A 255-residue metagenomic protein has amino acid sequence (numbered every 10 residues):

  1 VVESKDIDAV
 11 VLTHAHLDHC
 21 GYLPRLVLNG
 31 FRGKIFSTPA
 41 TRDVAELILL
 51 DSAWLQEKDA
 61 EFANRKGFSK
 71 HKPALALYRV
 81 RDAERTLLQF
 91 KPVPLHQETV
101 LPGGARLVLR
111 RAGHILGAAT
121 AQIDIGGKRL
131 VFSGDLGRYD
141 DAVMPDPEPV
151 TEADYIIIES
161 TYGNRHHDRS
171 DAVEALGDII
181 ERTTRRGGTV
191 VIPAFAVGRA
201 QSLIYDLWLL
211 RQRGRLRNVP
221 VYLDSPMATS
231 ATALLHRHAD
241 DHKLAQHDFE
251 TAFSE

Functional and structural regions predicted by a protein language model:
V1-V11, H16, C20, L26-S202 (+1 more regions): His/Asp/Glu-rich metal-coordinating catalytic cores of metallo-dependent phosphodiesterases/hydrolases acting on
D8-V10, R65-K72, V221-T229, D248-S254: Short, surface-exposed, charge-dense and proline/glycine-enriched linear segments
L12, D18, P73-Y78, P226-A239 (+1 more regions): Hydrophobic transmembrane alpha-helix bundles
V44, G198-R199, V219-R237: Short, conserved secondary-structure transition motifs
E57-K66, Q212-R213, T232-S254: Acidic, Ser/Thr-rich peripheral helices and adjacent loops at domain boundaries
D82-R85, A175, S230, L234 (+1 more regions): Exposed alpha-helical structural elements
